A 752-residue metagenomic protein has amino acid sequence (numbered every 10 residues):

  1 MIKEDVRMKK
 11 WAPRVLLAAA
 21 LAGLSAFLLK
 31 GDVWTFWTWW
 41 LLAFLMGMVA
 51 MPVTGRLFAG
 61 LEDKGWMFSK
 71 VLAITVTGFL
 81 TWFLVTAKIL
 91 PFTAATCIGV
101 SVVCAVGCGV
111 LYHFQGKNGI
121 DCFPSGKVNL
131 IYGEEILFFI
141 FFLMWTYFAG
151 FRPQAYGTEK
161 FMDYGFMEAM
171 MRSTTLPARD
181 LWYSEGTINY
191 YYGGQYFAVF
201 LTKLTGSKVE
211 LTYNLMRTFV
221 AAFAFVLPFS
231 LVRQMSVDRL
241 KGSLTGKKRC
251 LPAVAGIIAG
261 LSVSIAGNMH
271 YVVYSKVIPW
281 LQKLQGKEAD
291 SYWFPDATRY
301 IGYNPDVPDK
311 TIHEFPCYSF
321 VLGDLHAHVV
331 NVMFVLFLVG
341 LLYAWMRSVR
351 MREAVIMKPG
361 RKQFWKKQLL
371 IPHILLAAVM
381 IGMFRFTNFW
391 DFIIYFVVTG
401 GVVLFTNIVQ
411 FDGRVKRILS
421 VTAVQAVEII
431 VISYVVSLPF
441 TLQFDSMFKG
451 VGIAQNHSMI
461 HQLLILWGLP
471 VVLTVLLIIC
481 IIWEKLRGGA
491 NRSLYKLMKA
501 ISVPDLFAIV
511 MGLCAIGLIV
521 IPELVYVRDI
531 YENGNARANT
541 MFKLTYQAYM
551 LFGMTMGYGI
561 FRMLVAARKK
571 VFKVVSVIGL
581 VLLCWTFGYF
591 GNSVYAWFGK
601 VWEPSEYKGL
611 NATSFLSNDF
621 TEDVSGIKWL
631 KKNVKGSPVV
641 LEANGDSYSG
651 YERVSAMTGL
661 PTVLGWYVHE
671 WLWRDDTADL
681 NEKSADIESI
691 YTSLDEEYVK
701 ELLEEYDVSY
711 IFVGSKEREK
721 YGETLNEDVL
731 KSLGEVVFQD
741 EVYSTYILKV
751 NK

Functional and structural regions predicted by a protein language model:
I2-M8, P52-S69, L80-F83, V110-K127 (+6 more regions): Membrane-interface junctions at the ends of membrane-embedded or membrane-associated helices
I2-N129, Y434-I481, K485, C514-P522 (+1 more regions): Membrane-embedded, hydrophobic transmembrane alpha-helices
I2-S25, L45, L90-A149, S236 (+6 more regions): Start-transfer (signal-anchor) and selected internal transmembrane alpha helices of multi-pass inner/ER membrane
F27, F151-R152, M162, M269-H313 (+5 more regions): Transmembrane helical bundles and short interhelical boundary loops of multi-pass, membrane-embedded
V33-W37, L41, G126-I136, I140-F337 (+3 more regions): Active-site lumenal/periplasmic loops and adjacent helix-entry segments of GT-C-fold, multi-pass membrane
S319-L322, L375-T387: Membrane-interface alpha helices of multi-pass inner-membrane proteins
F334, D391-V402: Transmembrane-embedded, aromatic-rich helix segments that form part of the hydrophobic channel/pocket engaging
G591-K752: Extracytoplasmic
